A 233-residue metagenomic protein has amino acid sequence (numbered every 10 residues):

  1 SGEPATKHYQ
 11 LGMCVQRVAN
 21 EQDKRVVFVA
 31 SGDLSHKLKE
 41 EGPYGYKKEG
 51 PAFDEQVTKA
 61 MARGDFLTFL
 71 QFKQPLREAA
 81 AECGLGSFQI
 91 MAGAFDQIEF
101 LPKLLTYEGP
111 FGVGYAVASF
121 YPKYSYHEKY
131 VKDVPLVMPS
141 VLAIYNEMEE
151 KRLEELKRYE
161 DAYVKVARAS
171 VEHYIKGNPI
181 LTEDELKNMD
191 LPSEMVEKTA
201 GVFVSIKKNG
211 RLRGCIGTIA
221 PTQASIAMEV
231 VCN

Functional and structural regions predicted by a protein language model:
S1-M13, N20-E21, E40-D161: Flexible, D/E/H-enriched segments
C14-V15, V27: Extracytoplasmic, non-cytosolic globular domains
K24, G114-A116, A200-V202: Structural beta-strand/beta-sheet cores of well-ordered domains, especially the beta-sheet scaffolds that support
K24-G32: Beta-strand elements within well-structured catalytic alpha/beta cores of enzymes that handle phosphate/sulfate esters
G32, E108-P110, E194-E197: A short beta-turn/loop motif at secondary-structure boundaries
S35-E40, A224: Short acidic/glycine-rich loop or secondary-structure boundary segments that cap or lie
I144-N233: Basic nucleic-acid-binding interfaces
